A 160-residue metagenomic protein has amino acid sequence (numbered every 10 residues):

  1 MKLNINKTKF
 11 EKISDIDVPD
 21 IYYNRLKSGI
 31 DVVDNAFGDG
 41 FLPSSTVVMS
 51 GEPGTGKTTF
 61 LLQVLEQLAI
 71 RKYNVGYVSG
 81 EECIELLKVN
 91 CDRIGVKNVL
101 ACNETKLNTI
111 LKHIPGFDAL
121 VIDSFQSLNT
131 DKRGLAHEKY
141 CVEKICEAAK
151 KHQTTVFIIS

Functional and structural regions predicted by a protein language model:
K2-K97, N108-G116: The Walker A/P-loop phosphate-binding site
P43-P53, T59-Q63, I94-S160: P-loop NTPase motor core
